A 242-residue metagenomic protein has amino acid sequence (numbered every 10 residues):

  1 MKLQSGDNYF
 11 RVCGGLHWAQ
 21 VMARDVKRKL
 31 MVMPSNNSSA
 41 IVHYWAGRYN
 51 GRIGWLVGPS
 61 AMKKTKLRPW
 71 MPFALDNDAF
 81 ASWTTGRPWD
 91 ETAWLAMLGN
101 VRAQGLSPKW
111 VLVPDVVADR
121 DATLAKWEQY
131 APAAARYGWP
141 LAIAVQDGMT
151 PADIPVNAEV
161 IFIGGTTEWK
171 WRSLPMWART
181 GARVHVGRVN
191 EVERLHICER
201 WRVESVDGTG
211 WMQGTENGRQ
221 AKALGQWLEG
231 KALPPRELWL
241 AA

Functional and structural regions predicted by a protein language model:
K2-L112, V116, R120-E128, A221 (+3 more regions): Non-catalytic, usually N-terminal nucleic-acid engagement modules in DNA/RNA processing proteins
K27-V32, A135-A142, M176-G187: Short beta-strand/loop segments at the ligand-binding rim of alpha/beta enzyme cores
N50-I53, P69-M71, S107, Y137-P140 (+3 more regions): Glycine-enriched alpha-helix->loop->beta-strand junction motifs that scaffold or abut catalytic
D76, I143, C198: Conserved, mostly hydrophobic/aromatic
F80, G165-E168, R172-S173, R200-L228: Glycine-rich phosphate-binding active-site loops on the catalytic face of alpha/beta enzymes
P88-W89, P151, N190-G208: Catalytic cores of alpha/beta
W139-K170: Histidine/lysine/aspartate-rich catalytic loop segments that bind and position anionic ligands
V145-G148, V184-E193: Glycine-rich beta-to-alpha transition loops that act as phosphate-gripper elements at the mouths of alpha/beta enzyme
